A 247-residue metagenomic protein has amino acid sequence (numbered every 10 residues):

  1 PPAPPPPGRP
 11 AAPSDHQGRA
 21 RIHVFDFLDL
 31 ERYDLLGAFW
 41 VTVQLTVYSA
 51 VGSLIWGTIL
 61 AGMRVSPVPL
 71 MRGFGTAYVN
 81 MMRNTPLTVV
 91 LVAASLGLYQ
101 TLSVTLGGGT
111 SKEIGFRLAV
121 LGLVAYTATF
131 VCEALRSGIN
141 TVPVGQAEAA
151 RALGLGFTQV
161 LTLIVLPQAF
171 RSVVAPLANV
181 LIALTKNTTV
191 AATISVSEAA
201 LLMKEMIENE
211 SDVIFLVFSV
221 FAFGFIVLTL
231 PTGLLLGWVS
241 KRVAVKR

Functional and structural regions predicted by a protein language model:
P1-A11: Compositionally biased, low-complexity flexible segments
A11-R247: Transmembrane alpha-helices and adjacent helix-loop boundaries
